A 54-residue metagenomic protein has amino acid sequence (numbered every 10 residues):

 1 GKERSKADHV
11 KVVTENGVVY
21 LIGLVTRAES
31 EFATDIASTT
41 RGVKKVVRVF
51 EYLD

Functional and structural regions predicted by a protein language model:
G1-D54: N-terminal targeting leaders
